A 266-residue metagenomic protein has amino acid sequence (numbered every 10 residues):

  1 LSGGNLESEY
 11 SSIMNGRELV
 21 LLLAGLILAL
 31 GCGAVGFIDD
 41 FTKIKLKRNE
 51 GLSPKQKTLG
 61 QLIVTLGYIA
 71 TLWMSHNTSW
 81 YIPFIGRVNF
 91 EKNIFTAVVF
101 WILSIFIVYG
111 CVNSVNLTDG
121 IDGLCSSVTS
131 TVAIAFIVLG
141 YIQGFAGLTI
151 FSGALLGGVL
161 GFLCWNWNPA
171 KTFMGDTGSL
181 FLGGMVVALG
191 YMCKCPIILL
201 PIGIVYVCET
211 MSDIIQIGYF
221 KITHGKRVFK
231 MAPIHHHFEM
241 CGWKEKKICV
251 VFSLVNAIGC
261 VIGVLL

Functional and structural regions predicted by a protein language model:
L1-F37, Y68, W73, N77 (+2 more regions): Alpha-helical transmembrane segments
S12-A24, K45-L59: Membrane-interfacial loop-to-helix junctions in multi-pass inner-membrane proteins
K43-S53, I82-K92, K221-H224: Membrane interface segments of multi-pass transport proteins and intramembrane proteases
Q56-A70, M74: Carboxylate/His-rich catalytic cores and anion/metal-binding grooves
